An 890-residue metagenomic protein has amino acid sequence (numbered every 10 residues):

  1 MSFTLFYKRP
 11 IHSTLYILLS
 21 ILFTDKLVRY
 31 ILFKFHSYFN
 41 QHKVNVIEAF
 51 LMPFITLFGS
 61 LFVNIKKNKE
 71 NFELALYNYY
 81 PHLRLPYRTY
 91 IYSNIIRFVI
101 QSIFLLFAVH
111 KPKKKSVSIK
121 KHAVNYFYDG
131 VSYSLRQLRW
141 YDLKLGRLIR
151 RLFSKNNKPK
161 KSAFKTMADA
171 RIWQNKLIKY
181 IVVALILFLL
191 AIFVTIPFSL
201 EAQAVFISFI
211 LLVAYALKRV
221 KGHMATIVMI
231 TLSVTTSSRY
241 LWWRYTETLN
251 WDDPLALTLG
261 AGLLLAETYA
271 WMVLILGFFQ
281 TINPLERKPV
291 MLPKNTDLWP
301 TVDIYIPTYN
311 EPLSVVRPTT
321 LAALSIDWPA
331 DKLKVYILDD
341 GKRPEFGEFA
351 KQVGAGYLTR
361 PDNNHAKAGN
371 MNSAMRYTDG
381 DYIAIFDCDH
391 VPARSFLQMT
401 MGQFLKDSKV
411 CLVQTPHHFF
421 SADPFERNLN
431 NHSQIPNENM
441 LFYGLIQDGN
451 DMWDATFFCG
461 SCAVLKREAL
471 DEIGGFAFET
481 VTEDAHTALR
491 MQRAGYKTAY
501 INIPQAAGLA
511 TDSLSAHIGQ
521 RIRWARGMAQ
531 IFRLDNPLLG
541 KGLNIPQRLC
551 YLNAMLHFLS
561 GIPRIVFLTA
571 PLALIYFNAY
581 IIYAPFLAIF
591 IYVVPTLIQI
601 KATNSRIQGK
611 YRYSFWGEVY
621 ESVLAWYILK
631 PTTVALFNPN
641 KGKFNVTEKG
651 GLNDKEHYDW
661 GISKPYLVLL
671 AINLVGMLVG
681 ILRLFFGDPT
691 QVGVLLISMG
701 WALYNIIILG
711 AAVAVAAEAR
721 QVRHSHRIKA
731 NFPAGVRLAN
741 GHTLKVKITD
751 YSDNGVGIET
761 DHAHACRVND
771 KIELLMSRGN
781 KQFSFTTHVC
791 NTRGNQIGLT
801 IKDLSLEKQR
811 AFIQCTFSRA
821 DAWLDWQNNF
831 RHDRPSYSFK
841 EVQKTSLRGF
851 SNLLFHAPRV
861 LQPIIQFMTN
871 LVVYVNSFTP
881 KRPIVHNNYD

Functional and structural regions predicted by a protein language model:
F3-F33, S37-H42, V46-I47, I55 (+1 more regions): Structured alpha-helical
E201-V205, F209-A266, H557-G642, Y658-A719: Membrane-embedded multi-pass helical conduit in multi-pass membrane proteins, especially envelope-biosynthetic
Q280, L358-Y382, R394-V481, Q492-R493 (+2 more regions): Long helical/loop segments within the catalytic core of UDP-sugar-dependent glycosyltransferases, especially the large
T301-D303, K334, H486: Cell-envelope/extracellular polymer assembly enzymes that use nucleotide-activated donors
L321-K332: Short, acidic, metal-binding catalytic loop of nucleotide-sugar glycosyltransferases
D339-F346, D362-N363: A conserved acidic beta->alpha catalytic loop
D387-V391: The conserved acidic donor/metal-binding loop of glycosyltransferases
R490-A506: Catalytic donor-sugar/metal-binding loop of nucleotide-sugar-dependent glycosyltransferases
